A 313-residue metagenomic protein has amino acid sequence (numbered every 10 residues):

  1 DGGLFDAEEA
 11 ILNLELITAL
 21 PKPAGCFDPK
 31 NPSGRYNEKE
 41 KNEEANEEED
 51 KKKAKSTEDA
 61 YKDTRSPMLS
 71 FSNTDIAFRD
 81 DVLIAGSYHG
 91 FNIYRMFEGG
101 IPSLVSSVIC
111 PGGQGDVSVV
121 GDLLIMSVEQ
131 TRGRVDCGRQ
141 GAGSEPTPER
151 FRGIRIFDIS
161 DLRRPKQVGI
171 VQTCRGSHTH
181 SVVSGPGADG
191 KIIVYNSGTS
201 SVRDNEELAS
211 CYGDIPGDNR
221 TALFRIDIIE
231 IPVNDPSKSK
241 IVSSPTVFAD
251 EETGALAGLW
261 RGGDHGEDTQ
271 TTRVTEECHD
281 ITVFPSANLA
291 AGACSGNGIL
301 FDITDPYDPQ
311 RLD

Functional and structural regions predicted by a protein language model:
D1-D313: Feature marking well-ordered beta-strand scaffolds used for ligand recognition
